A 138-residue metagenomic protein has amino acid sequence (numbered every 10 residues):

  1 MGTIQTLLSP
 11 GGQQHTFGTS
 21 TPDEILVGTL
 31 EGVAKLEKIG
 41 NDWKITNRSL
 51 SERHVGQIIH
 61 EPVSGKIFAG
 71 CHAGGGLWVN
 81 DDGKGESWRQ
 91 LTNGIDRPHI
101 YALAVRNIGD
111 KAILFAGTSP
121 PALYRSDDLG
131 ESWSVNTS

Functional and structural regions predicted by a protein language model:
M1-S138: Extracellular glycan-interacting surfaces
